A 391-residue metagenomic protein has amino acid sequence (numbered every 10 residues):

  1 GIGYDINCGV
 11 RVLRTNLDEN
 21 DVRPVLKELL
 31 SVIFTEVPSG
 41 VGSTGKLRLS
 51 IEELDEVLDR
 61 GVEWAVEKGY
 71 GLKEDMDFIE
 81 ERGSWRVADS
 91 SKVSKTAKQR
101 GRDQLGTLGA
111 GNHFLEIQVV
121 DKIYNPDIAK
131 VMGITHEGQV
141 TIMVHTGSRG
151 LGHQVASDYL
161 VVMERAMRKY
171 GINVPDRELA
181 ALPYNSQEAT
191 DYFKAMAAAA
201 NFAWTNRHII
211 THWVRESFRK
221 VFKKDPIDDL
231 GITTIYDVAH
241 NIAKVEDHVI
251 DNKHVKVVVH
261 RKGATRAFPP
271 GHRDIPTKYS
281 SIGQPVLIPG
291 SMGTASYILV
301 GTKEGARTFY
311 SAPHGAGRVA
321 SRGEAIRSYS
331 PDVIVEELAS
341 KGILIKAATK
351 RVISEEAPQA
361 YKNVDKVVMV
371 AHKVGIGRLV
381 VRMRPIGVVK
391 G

Functional and structural regions predicted by a protein language model:
G1-Y4, V12, E19: An N-terminal structural lobe/cap that precedes and organizes the functional/catalytic core across diverse proteins
C8, P24-V41, G45-G391: Domain-length cofactor-binding catalytic modules of enzymes
R14-L17, V119-D121: Short beta-strand-to-coil "C-cap" segments at the C-terminal boundary of structured domains/repeats, marking
L17-D18, S321: Short, solvent-exposed coil/turn linker segments
